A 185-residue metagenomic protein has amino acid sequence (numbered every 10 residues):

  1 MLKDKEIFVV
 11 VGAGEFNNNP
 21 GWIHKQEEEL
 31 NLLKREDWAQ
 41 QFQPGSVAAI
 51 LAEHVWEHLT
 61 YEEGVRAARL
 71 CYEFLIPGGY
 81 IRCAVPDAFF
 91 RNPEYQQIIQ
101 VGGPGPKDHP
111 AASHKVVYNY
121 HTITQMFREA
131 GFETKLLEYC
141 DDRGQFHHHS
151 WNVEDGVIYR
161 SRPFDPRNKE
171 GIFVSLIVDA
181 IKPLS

Functional and structural regions predicted by a protein language model:
M1-K3: Conserved alpha-helix/loop element of class I SAM-dependent methyltransferases that forms part of the SAM/SAH-binding
E6-R91, H121, V178-K182: Conserved SAM-binding loop
Y61-Y72, I76, Y80-L184: S-adenosyl-L-methionine-dependent methyltransferase catalytic module, highlighting the catalytic core
